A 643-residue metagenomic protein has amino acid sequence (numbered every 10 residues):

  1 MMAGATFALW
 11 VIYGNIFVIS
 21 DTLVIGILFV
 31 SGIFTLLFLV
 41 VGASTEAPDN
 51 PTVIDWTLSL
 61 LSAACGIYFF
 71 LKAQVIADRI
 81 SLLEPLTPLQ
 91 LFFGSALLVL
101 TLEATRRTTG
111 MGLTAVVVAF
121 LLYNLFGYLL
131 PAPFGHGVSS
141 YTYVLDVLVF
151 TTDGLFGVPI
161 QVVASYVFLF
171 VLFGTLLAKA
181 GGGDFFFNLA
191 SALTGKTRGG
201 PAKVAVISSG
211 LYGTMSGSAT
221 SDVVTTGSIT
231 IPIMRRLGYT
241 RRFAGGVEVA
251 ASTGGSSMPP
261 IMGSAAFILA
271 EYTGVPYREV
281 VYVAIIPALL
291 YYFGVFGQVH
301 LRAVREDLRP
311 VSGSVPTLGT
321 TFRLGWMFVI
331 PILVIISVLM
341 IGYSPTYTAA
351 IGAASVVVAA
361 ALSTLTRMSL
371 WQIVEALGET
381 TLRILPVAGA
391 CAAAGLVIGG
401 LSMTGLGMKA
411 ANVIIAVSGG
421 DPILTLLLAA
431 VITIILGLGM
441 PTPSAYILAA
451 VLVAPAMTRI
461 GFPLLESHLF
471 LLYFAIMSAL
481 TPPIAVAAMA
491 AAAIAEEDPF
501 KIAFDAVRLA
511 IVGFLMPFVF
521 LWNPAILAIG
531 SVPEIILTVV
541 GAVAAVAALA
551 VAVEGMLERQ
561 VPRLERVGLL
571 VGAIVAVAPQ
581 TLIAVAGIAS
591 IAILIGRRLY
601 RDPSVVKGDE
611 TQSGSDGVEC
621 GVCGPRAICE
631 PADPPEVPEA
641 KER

Functional and structural regions predicted by a protein language model:
M2-A5, V24-F38, I54-A63, L91-L100 (+10 more regions): Hydrophobic mid-bilayer segments of alpha-helices in multi-pass membrane transport proteins, especially secondary
S44-A47, Y68-L83, T108, Y128-V138: Transmembrane alpha-helix boundary signature
A64, E103, T108, V118-Y123 (+10 more regions): Core transmembrane alpha-helical segments of multi-pass membrane transporters/permeases
T87-F92, D153-Y166, L193-A205, L237-F243 (+6 more regions): Membrane-interfacial loop-to-helix junctions in multi-pass transporters
R106, G174-A178, S209-S218, A250-S256 (+5 more regions): Transmembrane alpha-helix interface/packing and boundary motifs in multi-pass membrane proteins, characterized by
F187-G255, I261, A265-I268, G274 (+2 more regions): Hydrophobic transmembrane alpha-helices that form the pore/transport pathway of multi-pass ion and small-solute
Y282-R383, V486-I574, R601-D602, V606: Long, contiguous bundles of hydrophobic transmembrane helices that form the permeation core of multi-pass
G617-A632: Cysteine-cluster motifs in flexible loop/terminal segments that predominantly coordinate metals
